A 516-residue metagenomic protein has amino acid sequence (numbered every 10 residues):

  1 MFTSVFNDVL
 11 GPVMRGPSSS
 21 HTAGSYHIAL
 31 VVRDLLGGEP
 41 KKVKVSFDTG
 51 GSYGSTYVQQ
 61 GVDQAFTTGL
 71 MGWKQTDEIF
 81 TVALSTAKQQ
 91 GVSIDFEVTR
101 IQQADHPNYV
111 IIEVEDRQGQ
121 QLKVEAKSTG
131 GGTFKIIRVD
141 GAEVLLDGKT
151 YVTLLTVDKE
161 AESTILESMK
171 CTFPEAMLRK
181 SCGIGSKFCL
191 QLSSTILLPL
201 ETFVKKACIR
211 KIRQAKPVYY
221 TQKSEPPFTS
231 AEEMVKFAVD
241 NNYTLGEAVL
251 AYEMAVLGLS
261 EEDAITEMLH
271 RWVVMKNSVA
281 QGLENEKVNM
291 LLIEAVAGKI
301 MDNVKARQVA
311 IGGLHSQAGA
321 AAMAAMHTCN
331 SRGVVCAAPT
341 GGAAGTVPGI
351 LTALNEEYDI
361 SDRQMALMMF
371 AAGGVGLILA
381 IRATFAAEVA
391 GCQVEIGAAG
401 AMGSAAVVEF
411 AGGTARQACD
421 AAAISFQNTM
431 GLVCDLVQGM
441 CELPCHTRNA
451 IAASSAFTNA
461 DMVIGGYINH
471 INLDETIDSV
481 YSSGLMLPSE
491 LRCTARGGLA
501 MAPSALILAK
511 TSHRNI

Functional and structural regions predicted by a protein language model:
M1-K135, V139-R332, E356-E357, G466 (+1 more regions): Generic N-terminal targeting/processing segments that precede catalytic cores or assembly contacts
V5, P17-T22, I28, V32-L35 (+3 more regions): Glycine-rich anion/phosphate-binding loop at the beta-strand->alpha-helix junction
K44-I94, F370-A406, R416, N428-N459: A structural-propensity feature for long, helix-poor, extended segments
T195, D263, I360-R363, L367 (+4 more regions): A structural signal for alpha-helical segments
L269, G312, S316, A344 (+3 more regions): Conserved structured core elements
V273, N277, A320, A324 (+6 more regions): Generic structural signal for well-ordered, non-membrane alpha-helices
V279, L351, V407-V408, A460 (+1 more regions): Hydrophobic residues within well-ordered, non-membrane alpha-helices that form the packing/core of soluble catalytic
G412, C419-I516: Acidic, carboxylate-rich catalytic segments that either coordinate divalent cations
